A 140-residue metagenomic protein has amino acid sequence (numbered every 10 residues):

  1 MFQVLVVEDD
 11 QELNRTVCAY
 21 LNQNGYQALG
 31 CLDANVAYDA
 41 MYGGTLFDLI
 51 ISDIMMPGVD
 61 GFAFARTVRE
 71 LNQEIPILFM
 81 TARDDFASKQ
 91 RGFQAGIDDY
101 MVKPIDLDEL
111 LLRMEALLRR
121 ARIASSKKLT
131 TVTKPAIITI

Functional and structural regions predicted by a protein language model:
Q3, A116-I140: Short, Lys/Arg-enriched segments at the junction into DNA-binding effector domains of transcriptional regulators
D10-L29: Two-component/phosphorelay signaling modules centered on CheY-like receiver
G30-L49: Acidic, metal-coordinating helix/loop segments flanking the phosphotransfer/catalytic sites of two-component signaling
I51, M56: Receiver (REC) domain active-site loop signature in two-component systems and cognate sites in sensor histidine kinases
P57, D85, K103: The feature encodes the CheY-like receiver
